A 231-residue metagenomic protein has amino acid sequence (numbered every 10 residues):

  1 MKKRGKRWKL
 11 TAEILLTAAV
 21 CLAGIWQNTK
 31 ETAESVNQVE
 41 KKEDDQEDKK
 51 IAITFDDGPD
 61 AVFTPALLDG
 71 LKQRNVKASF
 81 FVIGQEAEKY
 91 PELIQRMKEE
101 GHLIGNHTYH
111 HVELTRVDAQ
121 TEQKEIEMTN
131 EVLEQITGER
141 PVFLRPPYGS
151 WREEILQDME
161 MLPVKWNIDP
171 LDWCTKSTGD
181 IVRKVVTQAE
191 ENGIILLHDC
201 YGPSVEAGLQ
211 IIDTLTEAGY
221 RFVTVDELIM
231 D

Functional and structural regions predicted by a protein language model:
M1-A52, D69-S79, E191-D231: Terminal accessory/targeting
I14, D57-G58, T108, W173 (+1 more regions): Generic detector of well-ordered alpha-helical packing
E31-T115, T121, M128, V132 (+2 more regions): Active-site beta->alpha N-cap acidic-glycine motif
V112-R221, D226-D231: Catalytic domains of cell-wall/extracellular-matrix polysaccharide-remodeling enzymes, centered on de-N-acetylation
